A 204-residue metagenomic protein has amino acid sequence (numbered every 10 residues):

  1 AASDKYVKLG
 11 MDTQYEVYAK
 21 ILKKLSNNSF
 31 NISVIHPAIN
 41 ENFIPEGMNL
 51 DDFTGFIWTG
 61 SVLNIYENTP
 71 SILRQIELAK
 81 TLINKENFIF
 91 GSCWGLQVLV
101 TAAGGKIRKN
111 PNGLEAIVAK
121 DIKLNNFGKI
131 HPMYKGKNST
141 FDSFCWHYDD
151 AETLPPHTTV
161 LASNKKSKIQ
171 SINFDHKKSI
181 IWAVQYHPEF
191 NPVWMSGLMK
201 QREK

Functional and structural regions predicted by a protein language model:
A1-E77, T81-K85, K204: N-terminal beta1-alpha1 cap of cysteine-dependent amidohydrolase-like domains
A1-V7, Y15-I21, L78, N84 (+1 more regions): Amide-donor transfer/coupling interface in amidating biosynthetic enzymes
K8-D12, P70-L73, A103-I107, T158-T159 (+1 more regions): Short, glycine/charged-enriched secondary-structure capping and boundary segments
S33-P37, Y66-T69, A119-D121, N138-T140 (+1 more regions): Short, flexible loop segments at the rims of nucleotide/cofactor-binding pockets, characterized by
I35-A38, N110, W146, S163: Conserved beta-strand termini and adjacent loop/short-helix elements that scaffold enzyme active sites in alpha/beta
I39-I44, E115-I117, E152, K168-Q170: A short acidic, often aromatic-flanked loop/helix-cap motif at beta-alpha or helix-coil junctions that lines enzyme
P45-D51, V98-V100, E152-P155, N173-F174: Short loop/helix-cap segments at secondary-structure boundaries that form the rim of catalytic
S61-F127: Cysteine-nucleophile active-site neighborhood
